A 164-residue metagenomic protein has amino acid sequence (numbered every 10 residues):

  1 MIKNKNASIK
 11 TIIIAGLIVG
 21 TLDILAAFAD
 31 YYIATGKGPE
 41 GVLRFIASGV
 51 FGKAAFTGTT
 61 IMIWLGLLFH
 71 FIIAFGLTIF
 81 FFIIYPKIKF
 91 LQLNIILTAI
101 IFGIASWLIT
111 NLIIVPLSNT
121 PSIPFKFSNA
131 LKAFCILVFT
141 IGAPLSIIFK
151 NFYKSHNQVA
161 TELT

Functional and structural regions predicted by a protein language model:
M1-N4, N151-T164: Short, charged juxtamembrane terminal tails flanking transmembrane helices
I2-G36: N-terminal signal-anchor transmembrane alpha helix
G20-I24, G103-I113: Aromatic-anchored segments of alpha-helical transmembrane domains
A34-T59: Membrane-interface interhelical connector segments
F56, L112-F134: Interfacial helix-loop-helix junctions of multi-pass membrane proteins
W64-F82: Hydrophobic alpha-helical transmembrane segments
K87-A105: Internal alpha-helical transmembrane segments of multi-pass membrane proteins
I136-K150: Hydrophobic cores of alpha-helical transmembrane segments in multi-pass inner/ER membrane proteins, independent
